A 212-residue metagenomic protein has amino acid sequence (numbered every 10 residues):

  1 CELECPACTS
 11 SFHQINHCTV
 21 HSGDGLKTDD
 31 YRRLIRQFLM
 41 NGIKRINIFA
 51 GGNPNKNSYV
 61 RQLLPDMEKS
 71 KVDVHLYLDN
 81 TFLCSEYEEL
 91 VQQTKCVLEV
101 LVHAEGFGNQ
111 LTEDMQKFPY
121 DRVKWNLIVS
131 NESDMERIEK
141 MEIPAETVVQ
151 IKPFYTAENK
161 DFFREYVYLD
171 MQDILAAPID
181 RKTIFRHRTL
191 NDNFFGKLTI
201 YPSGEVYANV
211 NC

Functional and structural regions predicted by a protein language model:
C1-D30, N41, N209: Canonical Radical SAM [4Fe-4S] cluster-binding loop centered on the CxxxCxxC motif and its immediate flanking residues
C1-H13, K44-G51, G196-G204: N-terminal pre-triad scaffold of radical SAM enzymes
E2, E132, T156, E205 (+1 more regions): Short, solvent-exposed loop/turn segments at secondary-structure junctions
Q14-H17, K56, E158-N159: Short catalytic/ligand-binding loop motif for oxyanion handling, primarily in non-cytosolic enzymes, centered on
T28-G51, K56-P153: Radical SAM/AdoMet-radical enzyme domain recognition
V129-R137, N159, D180, F185-N191: Active-site glycine- and acidic-residue-rich loops that bind and position anionic ligands or nucleotide-like cofactors
V148-I179: Short, compositionally biased leader-like segments
M171-C212: Accessory C-terminal segments flanking Radical SAM cores
